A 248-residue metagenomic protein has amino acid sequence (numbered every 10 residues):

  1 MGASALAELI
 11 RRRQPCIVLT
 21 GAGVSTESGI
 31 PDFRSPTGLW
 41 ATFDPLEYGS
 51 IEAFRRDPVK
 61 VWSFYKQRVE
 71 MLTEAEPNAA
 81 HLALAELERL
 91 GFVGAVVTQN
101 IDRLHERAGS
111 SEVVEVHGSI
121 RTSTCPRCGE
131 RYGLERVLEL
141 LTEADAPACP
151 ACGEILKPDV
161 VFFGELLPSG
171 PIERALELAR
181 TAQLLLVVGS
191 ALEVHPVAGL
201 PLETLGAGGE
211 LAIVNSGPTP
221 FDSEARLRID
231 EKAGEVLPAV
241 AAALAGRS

Functional and structural regions predicted by a protein language model:
M1-S248: Conserved catalytic core of sirtuin-type NAD+-dependent deacylases
